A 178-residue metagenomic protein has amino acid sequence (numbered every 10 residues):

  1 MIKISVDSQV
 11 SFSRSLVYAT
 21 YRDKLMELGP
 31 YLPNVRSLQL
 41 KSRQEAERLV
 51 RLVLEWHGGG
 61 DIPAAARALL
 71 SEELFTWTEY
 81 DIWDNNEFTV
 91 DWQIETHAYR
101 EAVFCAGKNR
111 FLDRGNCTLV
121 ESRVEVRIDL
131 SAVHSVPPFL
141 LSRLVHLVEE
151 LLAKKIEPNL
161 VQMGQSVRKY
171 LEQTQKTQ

Functional and structural regions predicted by a protein language model:
M1-A65, S71: Hydrophobic ligand-binding cavity/cleft-lining segments
K3-D7, L16, A65-E73, N86-Q178: Terminal "cap-and-tail" regions of soluble proteins that handle hydrophobic small molecules
R36, W77, C105-G107: Short beta-strand or tight-loop elements that sit immediately N-terminal to catalytic metal-binding acidic residues
